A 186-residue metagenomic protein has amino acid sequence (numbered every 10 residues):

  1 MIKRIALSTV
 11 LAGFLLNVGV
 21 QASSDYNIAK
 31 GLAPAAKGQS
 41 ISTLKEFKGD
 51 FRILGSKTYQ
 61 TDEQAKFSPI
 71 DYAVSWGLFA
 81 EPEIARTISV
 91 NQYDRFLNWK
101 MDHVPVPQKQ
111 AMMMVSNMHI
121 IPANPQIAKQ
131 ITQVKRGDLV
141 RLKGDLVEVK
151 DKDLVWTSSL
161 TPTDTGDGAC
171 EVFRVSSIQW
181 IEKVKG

Functional and structural regions predicted by a protein language model:
I5-G13: Sec-dependent N-terminal signal peptides
L16-G186: OB-fold and OB-like single-stranded nucleic-acid-recognition modules and their adjacent interaction interfaces
